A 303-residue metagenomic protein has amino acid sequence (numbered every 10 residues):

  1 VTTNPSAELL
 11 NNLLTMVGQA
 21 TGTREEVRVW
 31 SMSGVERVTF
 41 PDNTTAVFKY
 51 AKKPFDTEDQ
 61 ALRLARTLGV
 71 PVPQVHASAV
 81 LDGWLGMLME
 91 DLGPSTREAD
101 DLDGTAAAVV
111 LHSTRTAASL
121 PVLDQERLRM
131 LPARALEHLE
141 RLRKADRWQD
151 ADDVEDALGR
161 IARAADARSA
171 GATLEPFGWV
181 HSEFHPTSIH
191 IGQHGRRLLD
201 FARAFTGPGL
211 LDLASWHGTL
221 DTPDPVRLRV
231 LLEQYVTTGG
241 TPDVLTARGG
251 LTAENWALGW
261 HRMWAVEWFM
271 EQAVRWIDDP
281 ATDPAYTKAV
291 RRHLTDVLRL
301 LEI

Functional and structural regions predicted by a protein language model:
P5-T15, A118-S182, H293, L301: An alpha-helical support segment within catalytic cores of ATP-dependent transferases
V17-E26: Conserved N-terminal boundary motif of the eukaryotic protein kinase catalytic domain
R28-F40, D166-L211: Active-site acidic catalytic loop and adjacent metal/ATP-binding pocket of ATP-dependent phosphoryl transfer enzymes
M32-R127: ATP-binding pocket architecture of kinase catalytic cores
L81-D100, L136-R147, G259, M263-D283: A glycine-centered beta->alpha junction motif in the catalytic cores of kinase/phosphotransferase enzymes
T105-A106, R197, A214-W216: Glycine-rich, phosphate-binding/catalytic loops in enzymes
L210-D243, G259-T282, H293: Active-site activation/catalytic loop segments of kinase-like enzymes and analogous catalytic loops in related
T287-I303: Amphipathic, Lys/Arg-enriched alpha-helical patches that create a basic surface for binding polyanionic ligands
